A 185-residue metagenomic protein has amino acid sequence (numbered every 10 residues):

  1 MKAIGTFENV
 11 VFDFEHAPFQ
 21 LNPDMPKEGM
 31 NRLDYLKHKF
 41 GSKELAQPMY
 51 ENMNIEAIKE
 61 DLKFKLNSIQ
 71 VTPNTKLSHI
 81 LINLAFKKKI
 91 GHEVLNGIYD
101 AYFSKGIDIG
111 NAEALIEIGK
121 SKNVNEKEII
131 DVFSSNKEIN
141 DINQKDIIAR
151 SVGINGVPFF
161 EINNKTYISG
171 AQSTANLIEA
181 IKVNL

Functional and structural regions predicted by a protein language model:
M1-H16, N83-L185: C-terminal cap of thioredoxin/glutaredoxin-like
M1-Y102: Structural alpha/beta surface segment adjacent to cysteine/selenocysteine redox centers across thiol/disulfide enzymes
